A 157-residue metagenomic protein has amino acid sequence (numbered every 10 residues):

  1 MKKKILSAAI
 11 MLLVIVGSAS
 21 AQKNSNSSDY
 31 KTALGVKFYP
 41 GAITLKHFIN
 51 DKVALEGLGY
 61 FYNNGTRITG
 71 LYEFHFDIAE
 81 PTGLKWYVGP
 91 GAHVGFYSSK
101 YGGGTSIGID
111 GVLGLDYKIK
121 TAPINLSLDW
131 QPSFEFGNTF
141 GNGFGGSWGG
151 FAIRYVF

Functional and structural regions predicted by a protein language model:
M1-S27: Cleavable N-terminal export/targeting peptides
I10, G114, F151-Y155: A broadly conserved amphipathic alpha-helix scaffold signal in soluble, globular proteins
A21-N63, R67: Short glycine/proline- and aromatic-enriched beta-strand/turn motifs that initiate or cap beta-hairpins
S28-Y30, Y39-G41, N64-I68, L84 (+2 more regions): Residues that define the transmembrane beta-barrel architecture of outer-membrane proteins
K37, E73, R154: Residues in well-ordered beta-strands of folded domains
K37-G41, G89-Y97, Q131-E135: Short glycine-rich beta-strand segments
H47-L128: Gram-negative (and chloroplast) outer-membrane scaffold detector with strong preference for beta-barrel transmembrane
K120-F157: Predominantly the C-terminal beta-signal and adjacent terminal strand-loop region of outer-membrane beta-barrel
